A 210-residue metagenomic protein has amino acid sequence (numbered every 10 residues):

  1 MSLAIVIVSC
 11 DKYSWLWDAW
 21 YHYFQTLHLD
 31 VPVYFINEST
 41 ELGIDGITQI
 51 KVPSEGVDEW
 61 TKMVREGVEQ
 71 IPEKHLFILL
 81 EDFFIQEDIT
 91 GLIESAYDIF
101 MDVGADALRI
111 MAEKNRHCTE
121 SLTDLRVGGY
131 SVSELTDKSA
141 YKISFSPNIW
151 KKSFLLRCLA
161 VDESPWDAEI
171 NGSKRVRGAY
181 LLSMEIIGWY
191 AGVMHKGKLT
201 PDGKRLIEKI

Functional and structural regions predicted by a protein language model:
M1-W60, E66-K74: N-terminal anchoring/stem segment of glycosyltransferases
C10-Y13, E38-L42, D82-I85, E113-H117 (+1 more regions): Short, solvent-exposed loop/turn segments at secondary-structure junctions
Y34-F35, L76-I78, D106-M111, I149 (+1 more regions): A structural signal for short, well-ordered beta-strand segments and their strand-loop junctions that often border
K74-F84: Short beta-strand-to-loop acidic/aromatic patch adjacent to the donor-nucleotide binding site
E87-R116: Conserved donor-nucleotide/metal-binding helix-loop-beta segment in metal-dependent transferases, i.e., the alpha-helix
T123-A140: Short, flexible, basic/aromatic active-site loop/helix in glycosyltransferases
K142-L206: Catalytic core and acceptor-binding pocket of nucleotide-sugar-dependent glycosyltransferases
